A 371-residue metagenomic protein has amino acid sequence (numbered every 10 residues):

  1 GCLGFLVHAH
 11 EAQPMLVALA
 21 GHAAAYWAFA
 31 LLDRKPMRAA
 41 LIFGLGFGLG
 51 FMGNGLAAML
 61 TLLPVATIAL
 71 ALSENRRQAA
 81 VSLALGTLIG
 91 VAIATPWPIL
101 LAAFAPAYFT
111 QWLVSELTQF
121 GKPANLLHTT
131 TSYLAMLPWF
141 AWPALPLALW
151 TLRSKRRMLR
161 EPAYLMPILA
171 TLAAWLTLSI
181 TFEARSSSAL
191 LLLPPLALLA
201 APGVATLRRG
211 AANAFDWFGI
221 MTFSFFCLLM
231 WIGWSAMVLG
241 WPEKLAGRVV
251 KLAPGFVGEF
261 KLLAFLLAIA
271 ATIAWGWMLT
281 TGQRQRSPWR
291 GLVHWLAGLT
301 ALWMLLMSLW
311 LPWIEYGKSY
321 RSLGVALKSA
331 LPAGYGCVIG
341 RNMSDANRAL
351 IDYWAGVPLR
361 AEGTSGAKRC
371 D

Functional and structural regions predicted by a protein language model:
G1-A214, Q283: Membrane-integral, polyisoprenol-dependent glycosyltransferases of the GT-C/oligosaccharyltransferase superfamily
L32, M37-L45, R76, S82-L83 (+1 more regions): Membrane-embedded architecture of ER/inner-membrane glycosylation machinery
